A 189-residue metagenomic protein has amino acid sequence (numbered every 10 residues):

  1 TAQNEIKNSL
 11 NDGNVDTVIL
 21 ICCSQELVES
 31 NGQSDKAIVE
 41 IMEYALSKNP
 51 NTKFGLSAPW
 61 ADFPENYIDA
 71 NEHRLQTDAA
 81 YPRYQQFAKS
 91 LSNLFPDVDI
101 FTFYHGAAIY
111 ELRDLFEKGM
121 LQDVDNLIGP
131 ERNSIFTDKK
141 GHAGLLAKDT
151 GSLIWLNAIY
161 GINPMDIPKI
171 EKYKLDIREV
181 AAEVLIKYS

Functional and structural regions predicted by a protein language model:
T1-Q3: Glycine/small-residue-rich interface belts in oligomeric ring/scaffold proteins and their assembly partners
I6-L145, D166: Alpha-helical cap/lid subdomain in secreted, periplasmic, or secretory-pathway luminal O-acyl-processing enzymes
D125-S189: Conserved catalytic region of serine esterases and O-acyltransferases that act on ester linkages in lipids
